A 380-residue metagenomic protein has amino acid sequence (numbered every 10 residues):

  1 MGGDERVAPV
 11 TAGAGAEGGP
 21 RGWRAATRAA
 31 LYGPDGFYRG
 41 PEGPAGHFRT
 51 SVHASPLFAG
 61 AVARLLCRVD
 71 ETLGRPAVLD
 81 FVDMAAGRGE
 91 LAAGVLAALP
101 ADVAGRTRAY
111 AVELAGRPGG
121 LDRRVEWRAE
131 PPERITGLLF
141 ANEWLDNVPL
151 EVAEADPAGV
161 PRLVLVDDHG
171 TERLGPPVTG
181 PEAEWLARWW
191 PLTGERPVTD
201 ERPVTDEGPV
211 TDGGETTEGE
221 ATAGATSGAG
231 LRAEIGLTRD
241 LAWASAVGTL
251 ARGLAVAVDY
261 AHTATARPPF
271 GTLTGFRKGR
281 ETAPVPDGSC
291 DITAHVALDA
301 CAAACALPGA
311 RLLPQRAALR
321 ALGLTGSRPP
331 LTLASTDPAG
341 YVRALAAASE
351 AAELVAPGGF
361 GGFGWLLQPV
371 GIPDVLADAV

Functional and structural regions predicted by a protein language model:
M1-I135, A153, A317-G326, L331 (+1 more regions): Rossmann-like AdoMet
A86, W144, V258-A261: Short, well-ordered beta-to-alpha junction loops that form the rim of enzyme active sites and present histidine/acidic
L114, A141-N142, Y260, Q368: Residues immediately flanking
R134-E154, A233-L237, L241, A255: A short SAM/SAH-binding and catalytic strip from SAM-dependent methyltransferases
F140-P191, F270-K278: A mobile, often basic/glycine-rich helix-loop segment that functions as the active-site lid/recognition loop
P161, H169-G230: Intrinsically disordered, low-complexity terminal tails and inter-domain linkers enriched for S/T/G/P/D/E
W189-P197, E201, A221-V380: Long, Lys/Arg- and hydrophobic-enriched amphipathic alpha-helices
